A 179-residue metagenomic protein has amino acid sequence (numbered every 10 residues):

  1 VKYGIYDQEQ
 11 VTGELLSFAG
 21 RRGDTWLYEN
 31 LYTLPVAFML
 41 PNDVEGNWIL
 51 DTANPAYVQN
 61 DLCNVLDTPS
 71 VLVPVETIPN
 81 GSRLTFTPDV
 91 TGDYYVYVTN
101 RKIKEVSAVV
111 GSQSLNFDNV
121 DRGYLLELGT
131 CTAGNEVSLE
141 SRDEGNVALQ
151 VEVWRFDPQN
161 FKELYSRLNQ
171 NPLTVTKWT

Functional and structural regions predicted by a protein language model:
Y3-T179: Flexible, solvent-exposed extracytoplasmic
